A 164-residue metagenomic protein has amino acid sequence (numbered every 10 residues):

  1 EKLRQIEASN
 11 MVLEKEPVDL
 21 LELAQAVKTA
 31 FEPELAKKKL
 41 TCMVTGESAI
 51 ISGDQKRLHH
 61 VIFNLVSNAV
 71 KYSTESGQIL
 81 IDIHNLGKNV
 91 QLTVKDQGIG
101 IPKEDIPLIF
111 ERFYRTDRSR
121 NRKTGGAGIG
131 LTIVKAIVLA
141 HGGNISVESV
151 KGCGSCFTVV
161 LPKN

Functional and structural regions predicted by a protein language model:
A8-L13, G46, I50-G53: Conserved micro-motifs of the catalytic ATP-binding
S9, E34-V44: Short conserved segments within the C-terminal catalytic ATPase subdomain
E14-T29: A conserved beta-strand-to-alpha-helix junction within the catalytic ATP-binding
A69-V70: Short helix-loop "hinge" at the ATP-lid/N-box region of the Bergerat-fold HATPase_c
S76-K88: Short beta-strand/loop element within the Bergerat-fold HATPase_c
I101-R115: Short conserved segment of the HATPase_c
G142-G143: Conserved glycine-rich
